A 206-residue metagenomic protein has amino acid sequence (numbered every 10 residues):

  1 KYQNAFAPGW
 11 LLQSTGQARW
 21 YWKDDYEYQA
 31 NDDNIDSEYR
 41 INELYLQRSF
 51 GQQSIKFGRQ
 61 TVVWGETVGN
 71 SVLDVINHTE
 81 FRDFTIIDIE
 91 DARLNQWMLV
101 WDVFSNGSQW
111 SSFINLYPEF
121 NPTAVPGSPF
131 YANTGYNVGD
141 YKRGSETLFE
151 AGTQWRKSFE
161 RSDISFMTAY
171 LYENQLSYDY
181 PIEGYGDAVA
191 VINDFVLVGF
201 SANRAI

Functional and structural regions predicted by a protein language model:
Q3-F130, E160: Outer membrane beta-barrel
Q52, I89-I206: Signature for the C-terminal beta-barrel architecture of outer-membrane proteins
